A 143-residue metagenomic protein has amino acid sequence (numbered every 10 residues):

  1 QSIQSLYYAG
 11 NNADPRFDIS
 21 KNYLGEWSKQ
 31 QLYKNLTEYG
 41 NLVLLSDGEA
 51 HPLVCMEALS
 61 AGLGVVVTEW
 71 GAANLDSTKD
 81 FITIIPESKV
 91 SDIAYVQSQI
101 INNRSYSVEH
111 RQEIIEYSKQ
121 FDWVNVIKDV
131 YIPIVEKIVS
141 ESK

Functional and structural regions predicted by a protein language model:
Q1-F17: Glycosyltransferase donor-sugar binding loop
N11-D14, S20-L36, S88: Conserved active-site histidine-acidic residue motif and adjacent donor-binding/catalytic loop of glycosyltransferases
Y33, M56-S60, N74-L75: Short alpha-helical segment that forms part of, or immediately flanks, the ligand-binding pocket in carbohydrate-active
G40, G62: A short alpha->beta transition loop at the rim of the catalytic pocket in nucleotide-sugar-dependent
D47: Aromatic "clamp/platform" in nucleotide-sugar-dependent glycosyltransferases that forms part of the donor/acceptor
G64-T68: Short hydrophobic beta-strand element within catalytic cores of glycosyltransferases and related nucleotide-activated
K79-S91, Q99-R104: Conserved acidic donor-binding segment of nucleotide-sugar-dependent glycosyltransferases
S88, R104-S140: A charged, aromatic-enriched C-terminal amphipathic alpha-helix characteristic of glycosyltransferases across folds
